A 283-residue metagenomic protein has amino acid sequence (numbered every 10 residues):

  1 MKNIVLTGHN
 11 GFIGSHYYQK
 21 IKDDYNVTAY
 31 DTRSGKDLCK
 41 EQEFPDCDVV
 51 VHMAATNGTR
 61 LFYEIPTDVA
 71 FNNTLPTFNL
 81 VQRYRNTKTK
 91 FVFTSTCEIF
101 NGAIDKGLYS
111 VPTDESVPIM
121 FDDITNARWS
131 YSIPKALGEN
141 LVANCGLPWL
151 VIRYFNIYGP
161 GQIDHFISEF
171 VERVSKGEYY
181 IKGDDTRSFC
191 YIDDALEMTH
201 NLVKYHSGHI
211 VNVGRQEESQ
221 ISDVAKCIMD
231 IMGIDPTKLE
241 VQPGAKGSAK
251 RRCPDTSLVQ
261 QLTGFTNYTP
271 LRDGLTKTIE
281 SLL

Functional and structural regions predicted by a protein language model:
I4-K22: N-terminal Rossmann NAD(P)H-binding glycine-rich loop of SDR-like oxidoreductase domains
Y18, S175-L283: C-terminal substrate-binding subdomain of Rossmann-fold SDR/epimerase-dehydratase oxidoreductases
N26-E43: Adenosine-cofactor binding site in Rossmann-like domains, unifying the SAM/SAH pocket of S-adenosylmethionine-dependent
E41-N72: NAD(P)H-binding glycine-rich loop region in Rossmannoid oxidoreductase-like domains and their noncatalytic homologs
N57-R60, C97-I104, F155-Y158: Active-site segment of SDR-like NAD(P)-dependent oxidoreductases
F78-R128, L150: Conserved Rossmann-fold NAD(P)-dependent oxidoreductase catalytic core, especially the SDR/UDP-sugar
D105-P112, A136, N140-L196, H200-N201 (+1 more regions): NAD(P)-dependent short-chain dehydrogenase/reductase
S130, P134: Active-site helix of classical SDR
